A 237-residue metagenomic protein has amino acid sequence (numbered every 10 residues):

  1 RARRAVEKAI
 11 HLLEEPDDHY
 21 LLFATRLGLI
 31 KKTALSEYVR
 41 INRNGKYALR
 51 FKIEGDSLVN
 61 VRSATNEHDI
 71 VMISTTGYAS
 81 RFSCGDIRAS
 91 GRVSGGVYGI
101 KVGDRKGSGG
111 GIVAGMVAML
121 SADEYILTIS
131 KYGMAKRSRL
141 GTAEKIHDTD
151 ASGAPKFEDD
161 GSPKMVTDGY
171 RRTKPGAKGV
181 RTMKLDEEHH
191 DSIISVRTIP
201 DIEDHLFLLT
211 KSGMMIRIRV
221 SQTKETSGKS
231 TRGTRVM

Functional and structural regions predicted by a protein language model:
R1-M237: Short, structured "edge-of-domain" segments at secondary-structure transitions
